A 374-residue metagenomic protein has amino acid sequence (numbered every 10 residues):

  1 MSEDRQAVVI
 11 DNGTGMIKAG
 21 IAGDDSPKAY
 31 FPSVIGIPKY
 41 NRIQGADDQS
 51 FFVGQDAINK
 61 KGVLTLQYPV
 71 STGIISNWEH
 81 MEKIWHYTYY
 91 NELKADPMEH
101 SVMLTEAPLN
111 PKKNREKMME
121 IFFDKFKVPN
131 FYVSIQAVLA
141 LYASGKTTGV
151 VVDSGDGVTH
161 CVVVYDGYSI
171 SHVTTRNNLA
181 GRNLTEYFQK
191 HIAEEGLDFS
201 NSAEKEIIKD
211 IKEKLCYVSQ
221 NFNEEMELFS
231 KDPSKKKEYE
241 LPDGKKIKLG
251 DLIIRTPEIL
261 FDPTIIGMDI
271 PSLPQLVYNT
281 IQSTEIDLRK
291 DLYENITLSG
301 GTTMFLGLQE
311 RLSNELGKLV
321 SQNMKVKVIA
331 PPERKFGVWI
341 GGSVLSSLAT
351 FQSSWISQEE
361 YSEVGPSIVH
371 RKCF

Functional and structural regions predicted by a protein language model:
M1-D4, N114-E116, P129-V152, Y168 (+3 more regions): Conserved phosphate-binding catalytic cores of ATP/NTP-utilizing and phosphoryl-transfer enzymes
S2, I10-M16, S144-K146, V151-T159 (+7 more regions): A short acidic Gly-Thr/Ser loop motif
E3, A7-I121, N130-Y132, H160 (+4 more regions): Conserved phosphate-binding loops in N-terminal lobes of ATP-dependent enzymes of the actin/Hsp70/sugar-kinase
T14-G15, D24, Y40-R42, P108-N110 (+10 more regions): Conserved beta-strand elements of beta-rich interaction domains across eukaryotes, especially beta-propellers
I84-E92, I259-L292, R311: Phosphate/ATP-binding catalytic cores across multiple sugar-kinase/actin-like superfamilies, primarily ASKHA
E106-N114, F122, Q220, E294-E315 (+1 more regions): Glycine-rich phosphate-binding loops at beta-strand->alpha-helix junctions
A137-G145, I207, S272, V326-F374: Glycine-rich phosphate-binding/hydrolytic loop that grips phosphoryl groups
Y165-G267: Phosphate-binding glycine-rich/basic clefts of nucleotide- and phosphate-handling proteins, predominantly
